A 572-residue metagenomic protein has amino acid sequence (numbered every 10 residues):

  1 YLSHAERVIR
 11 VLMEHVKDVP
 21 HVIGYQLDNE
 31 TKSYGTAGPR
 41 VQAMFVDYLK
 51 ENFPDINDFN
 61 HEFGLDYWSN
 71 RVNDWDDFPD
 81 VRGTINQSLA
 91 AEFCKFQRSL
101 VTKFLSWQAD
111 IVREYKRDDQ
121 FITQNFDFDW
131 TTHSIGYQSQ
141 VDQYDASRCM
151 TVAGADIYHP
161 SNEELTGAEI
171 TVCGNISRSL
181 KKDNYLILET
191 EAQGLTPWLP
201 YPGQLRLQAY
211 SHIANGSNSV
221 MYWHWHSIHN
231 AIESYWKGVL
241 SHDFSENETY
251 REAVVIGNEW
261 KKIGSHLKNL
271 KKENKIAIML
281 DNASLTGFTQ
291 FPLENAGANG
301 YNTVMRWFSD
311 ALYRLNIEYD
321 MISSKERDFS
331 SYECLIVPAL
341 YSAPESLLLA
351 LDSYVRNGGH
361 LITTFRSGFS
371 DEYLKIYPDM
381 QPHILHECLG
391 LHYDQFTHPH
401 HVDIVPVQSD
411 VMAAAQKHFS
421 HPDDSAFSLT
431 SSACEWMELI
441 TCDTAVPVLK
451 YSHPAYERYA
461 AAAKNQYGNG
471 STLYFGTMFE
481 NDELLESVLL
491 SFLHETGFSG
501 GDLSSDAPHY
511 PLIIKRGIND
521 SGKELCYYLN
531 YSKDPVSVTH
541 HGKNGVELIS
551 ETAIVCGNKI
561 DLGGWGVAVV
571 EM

Functional and structural regions predicted by a protein language model:
Y1-E163, G167-I170: Polysaccharide-binding and catalytic clefts of secreted carbohydrate-active enzymes
W75-F78, S106, D118, S147 (+1 more regions): Carbohydrate-binding surfaces of carbohydrate-active enzymes
